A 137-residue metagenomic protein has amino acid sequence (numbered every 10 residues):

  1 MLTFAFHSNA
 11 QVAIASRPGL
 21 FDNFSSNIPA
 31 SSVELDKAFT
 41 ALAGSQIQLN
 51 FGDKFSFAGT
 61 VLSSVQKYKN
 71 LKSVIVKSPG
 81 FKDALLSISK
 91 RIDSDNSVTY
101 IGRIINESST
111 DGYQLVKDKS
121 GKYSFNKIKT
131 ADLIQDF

Functional and structural regions predicted by a protein language model:
L2-N9: C-terminal segment of classical bacterial N-terminal signal peptides
N9-F137: Zymogen propeptides/activation segments of proteases
